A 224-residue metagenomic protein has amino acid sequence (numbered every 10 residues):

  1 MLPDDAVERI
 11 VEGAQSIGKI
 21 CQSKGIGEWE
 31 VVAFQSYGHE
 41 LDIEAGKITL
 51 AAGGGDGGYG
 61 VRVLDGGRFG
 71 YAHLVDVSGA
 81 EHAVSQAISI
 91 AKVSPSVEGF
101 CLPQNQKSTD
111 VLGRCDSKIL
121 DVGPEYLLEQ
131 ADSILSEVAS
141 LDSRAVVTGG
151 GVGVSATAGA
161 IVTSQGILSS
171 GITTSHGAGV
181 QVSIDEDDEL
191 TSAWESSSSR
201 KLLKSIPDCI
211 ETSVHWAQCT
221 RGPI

Functional and structural regions predicted by a protein language model:
M1-I224: Active-site bordering "gate/hinge" segments that shape substrate access to catalytic or cofactor-binding pockets
